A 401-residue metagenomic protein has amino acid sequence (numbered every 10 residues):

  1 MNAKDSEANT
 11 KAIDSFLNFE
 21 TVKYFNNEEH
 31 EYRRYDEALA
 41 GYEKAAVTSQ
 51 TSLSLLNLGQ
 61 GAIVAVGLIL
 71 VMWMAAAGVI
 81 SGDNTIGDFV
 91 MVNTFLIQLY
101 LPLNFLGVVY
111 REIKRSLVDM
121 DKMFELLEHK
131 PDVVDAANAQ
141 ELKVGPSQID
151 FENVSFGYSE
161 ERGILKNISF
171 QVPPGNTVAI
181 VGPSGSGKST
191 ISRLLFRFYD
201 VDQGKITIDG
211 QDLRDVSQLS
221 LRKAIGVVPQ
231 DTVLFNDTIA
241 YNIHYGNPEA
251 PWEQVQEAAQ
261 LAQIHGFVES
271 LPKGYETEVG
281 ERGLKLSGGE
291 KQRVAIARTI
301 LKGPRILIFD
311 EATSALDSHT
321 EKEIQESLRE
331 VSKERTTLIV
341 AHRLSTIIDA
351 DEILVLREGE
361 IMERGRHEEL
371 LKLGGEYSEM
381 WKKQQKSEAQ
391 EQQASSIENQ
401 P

Functional and structural regions predicted by a protein language model:
M1-D14, E20-V66, E112-R115, D132 (+1 more regions): An intracellular "coupling" helix at the cytosolic face of ABC transporter transmembrane type-1 domains
A8, N27, T51, L99-L126: Cytosolic ends of transmembrane helices, especially the final helix of ABC transmembrane type-1 domains
A12, A62, V66, F89-I113: Hydrophobic transmembrane alpha-helices
F16-L17, G67-M74, T94, L101 (+2 more regions): Transmembrane alpha-helix boundary/anchor motif
V22, M123, E257-A259: Helix-loop junctions and hydrophobic alpha-helical segments within the transmembrane domains of large membrane
E43-N93, I149: A hydrophobic transmembrane-helix motif
L142-P401: ABC-type nucleotide-binding domain
